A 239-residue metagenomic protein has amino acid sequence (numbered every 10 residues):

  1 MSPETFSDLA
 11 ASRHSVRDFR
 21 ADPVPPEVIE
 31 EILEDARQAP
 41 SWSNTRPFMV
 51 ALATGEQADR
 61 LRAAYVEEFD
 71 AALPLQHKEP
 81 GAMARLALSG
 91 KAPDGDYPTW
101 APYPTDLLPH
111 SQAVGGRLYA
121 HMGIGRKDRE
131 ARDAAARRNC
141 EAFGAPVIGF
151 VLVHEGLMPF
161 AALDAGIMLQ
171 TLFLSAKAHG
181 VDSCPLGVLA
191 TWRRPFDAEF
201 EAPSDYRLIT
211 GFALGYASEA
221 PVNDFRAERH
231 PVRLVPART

Functional and structural regions predicted by a protein language model:
M1-T239: Acidic, surface-exposed loops and disordered segments
